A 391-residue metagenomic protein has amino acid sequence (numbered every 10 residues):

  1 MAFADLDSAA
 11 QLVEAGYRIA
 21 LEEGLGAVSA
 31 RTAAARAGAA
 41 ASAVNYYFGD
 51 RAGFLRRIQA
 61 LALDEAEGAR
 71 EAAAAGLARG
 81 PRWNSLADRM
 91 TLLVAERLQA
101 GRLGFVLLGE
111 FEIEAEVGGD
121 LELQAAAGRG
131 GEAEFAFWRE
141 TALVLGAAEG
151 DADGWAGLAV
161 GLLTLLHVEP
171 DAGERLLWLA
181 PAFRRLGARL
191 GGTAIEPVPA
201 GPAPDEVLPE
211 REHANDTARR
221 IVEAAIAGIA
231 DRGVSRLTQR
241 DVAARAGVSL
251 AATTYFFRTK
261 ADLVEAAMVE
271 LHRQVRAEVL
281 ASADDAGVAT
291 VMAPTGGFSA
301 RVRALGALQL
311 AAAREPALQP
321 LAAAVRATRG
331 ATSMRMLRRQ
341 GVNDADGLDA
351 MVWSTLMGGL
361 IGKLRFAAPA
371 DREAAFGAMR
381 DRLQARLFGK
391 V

Functional and structural regions predicted by a protein language model:
M1-S8, P209-T217: Short, Lys/Arg-enriched anionic-surface-contact patches
Q11, L21-R57, R220, A224 (+2 more regions): Helix-turn-helix
F54, I58-A62, A66-A69, L77: N-terminal membrane-targeting/anchoring modules of bacterial envelope and secretion proteins
A60-A66, V269-V275, A281: Short, basic, alpha-helical segments at the C-terminal edge of helix-turn-helix-like DNA-binding modules
A66, V106-E116, A156, D285 (+2 more regions): Short, structured motif recognition centered on aromatic/hydrophobic residues
E71-F105, A277-R303: Hydrophobic alpha-helical connector segments
R102-G109, G119-V144, S299-G306, P316-G341 (+2 more regions): Amphipathic alpha-helical packing segments from all-alpha helical-bundle domains
Q124-G128, L143-P199, Q319, A323 (+1 more regions): Hydrophobic/aromatic-rich alpha-helical bundle segments in the mid-to-C-terminal region
